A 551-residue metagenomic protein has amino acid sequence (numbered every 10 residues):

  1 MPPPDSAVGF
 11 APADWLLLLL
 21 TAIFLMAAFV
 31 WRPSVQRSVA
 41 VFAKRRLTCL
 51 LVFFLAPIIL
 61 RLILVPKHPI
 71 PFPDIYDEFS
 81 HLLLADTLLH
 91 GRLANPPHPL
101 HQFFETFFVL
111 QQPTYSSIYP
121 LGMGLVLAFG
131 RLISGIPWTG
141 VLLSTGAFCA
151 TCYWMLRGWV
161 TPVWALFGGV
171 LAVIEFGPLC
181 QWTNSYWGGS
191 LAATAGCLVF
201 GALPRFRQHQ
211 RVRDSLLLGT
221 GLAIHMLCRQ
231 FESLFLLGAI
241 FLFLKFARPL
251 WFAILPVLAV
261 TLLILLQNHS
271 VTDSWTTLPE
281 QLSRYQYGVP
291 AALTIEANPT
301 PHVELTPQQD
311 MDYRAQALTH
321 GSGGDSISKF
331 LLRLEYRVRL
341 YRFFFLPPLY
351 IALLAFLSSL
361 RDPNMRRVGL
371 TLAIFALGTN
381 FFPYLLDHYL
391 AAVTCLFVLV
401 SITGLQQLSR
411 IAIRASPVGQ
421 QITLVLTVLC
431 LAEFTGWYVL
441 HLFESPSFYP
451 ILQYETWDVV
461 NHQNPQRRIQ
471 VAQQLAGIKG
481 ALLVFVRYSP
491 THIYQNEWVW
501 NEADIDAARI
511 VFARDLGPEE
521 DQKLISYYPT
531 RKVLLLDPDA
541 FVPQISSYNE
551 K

Functional and structural regions predicted by a protein language model:
F24-S34, A147-A150, A239-K245, S328-R366: Hydrophobic, aromatic-rich transmembrane alpha-helices and their immediate juxtamembrane boundary segments
L51-F53, C152-E175, S190-T194, Q208-L217 (+1 more regions): Transmembrane-helix signature of polytopic, membrane-embedded enzymes that assemble or transfer cell-envelope glycans
P57-L60, A165-F176, G201, L218 (+2 more regions): Short helix- or helix-capping micro-motifs that position conserved polar/aromatic residues at function-defining sites
L82, W182, G189, C228 (+3 more regions): Hydrophobic/aromatic-rich transmembrane helices and adjacent perimembrane loops
I136-V160, C197-A202, L354: Transmembrane-helix motifs of polytopic, lipid-linked glycan transferases
G140-L142, G168, L216-G219, F231-K245 (+1 more regions): Transmembrane-embedded, aromatic-rich helix segments that form part of the hydrophobic channel/pocket engaging
M226, E232-S233, F243, P249-F330 (+1 more regions): Membrane-lumen/periplasm interface segments of specific transmembrane helices in polyprenyl phosphate-linked
L237, F241, W251-L258, L262 (+3 more regions): Signature aromatic-anchored transmembrane alpha helix within multi-pass, membrane-resident enzymes that catalyze glycan
